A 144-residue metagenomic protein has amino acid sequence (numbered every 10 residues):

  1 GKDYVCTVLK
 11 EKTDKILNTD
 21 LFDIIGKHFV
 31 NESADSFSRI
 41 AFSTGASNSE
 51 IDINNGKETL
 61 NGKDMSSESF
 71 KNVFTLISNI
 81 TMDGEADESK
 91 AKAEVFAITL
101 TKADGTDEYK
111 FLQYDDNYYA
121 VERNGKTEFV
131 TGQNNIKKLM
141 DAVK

Functional and structural regions predicted by a protein language model:
G1-K144: Soluble, acidic/polar mature domains that operate outside membranes
